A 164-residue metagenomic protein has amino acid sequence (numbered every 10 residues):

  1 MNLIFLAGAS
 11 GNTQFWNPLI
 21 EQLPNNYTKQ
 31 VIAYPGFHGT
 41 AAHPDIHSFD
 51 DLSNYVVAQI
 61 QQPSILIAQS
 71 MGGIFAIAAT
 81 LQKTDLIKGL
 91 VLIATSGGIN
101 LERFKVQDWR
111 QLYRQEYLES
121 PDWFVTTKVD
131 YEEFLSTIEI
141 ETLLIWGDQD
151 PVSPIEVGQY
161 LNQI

Functional and structural regions predicted by a protein language model:
M1-A41: Conserved HGGG/HGGXW glycine-rich cap/lid loop of the alpha/beta-hydrolase fold
I4-G8, Q69, W146: The conserved beta1-alpha1 loop
E21, Q30-I65: Active-site loop/oxyanion-hole signature of alpha/beta-hydrolase fold enzymes
D45, F49, I77, L81 (+1 more regions): Flexible "cap/lid" loop of the alpha/beta hydrolase fold
A68-A76: Gly/Ala-rich beta-loop-alpha elbow adjacent to hydrolase catalytic centers
L118-F134: Active-site nucleophile elbow and catalytic-triad environment of alpha/beta-hydrolase enzymes
I138, L144-W146, D150: Short beta-strand/loop motif that positions the catalytic acidic residue of the alpha/beta-hydrolase fold
P151-V157: Conserved alpha/beta-hydrolase "acid-adjacent" motif
